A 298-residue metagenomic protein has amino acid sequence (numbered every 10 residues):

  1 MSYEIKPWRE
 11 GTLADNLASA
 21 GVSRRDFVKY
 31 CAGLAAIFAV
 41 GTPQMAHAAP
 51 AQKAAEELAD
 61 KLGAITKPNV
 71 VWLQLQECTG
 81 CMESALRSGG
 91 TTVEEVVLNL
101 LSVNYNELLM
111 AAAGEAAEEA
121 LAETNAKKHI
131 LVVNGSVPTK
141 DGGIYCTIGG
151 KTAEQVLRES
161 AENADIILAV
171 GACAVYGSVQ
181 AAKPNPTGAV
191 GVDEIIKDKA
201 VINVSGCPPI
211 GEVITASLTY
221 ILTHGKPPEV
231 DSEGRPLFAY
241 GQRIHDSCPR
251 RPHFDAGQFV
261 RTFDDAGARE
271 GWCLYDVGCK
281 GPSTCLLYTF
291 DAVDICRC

Functional and structural regions predicted by a protein language model:
M1-V22: N-terminal secretory signal peptides
D15, A20, D26-P50: N-terminal export signals
V28, A46-L157: Extended, subdomain-level signal for the structured scaffold at the beginning of enzyme domains
E159-A164: Short, conserved loop/helix-junction motifs that constitute active-site signature segments in enzyme catalytic cores
S178-K197, I202-G206: Class I SAM-dependent methyltransferase SAM-binding "motif I" and its flanking Rossmann-like core
V201-Y240: A contiguous pocket-lining binding segment that forms or flanks enzyme active sites
Q242-L287: Acidic, Ser/Thr-rich low-complexity intrinsically disordered segments
Y288-I295: Conserved small/polar residues in nucleotide/adenosyl-binding loops
